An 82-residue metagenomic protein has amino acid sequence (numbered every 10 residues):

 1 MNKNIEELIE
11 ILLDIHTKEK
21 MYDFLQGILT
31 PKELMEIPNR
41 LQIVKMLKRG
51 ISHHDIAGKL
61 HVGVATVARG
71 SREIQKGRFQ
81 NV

Functional and structural regions predicted by a protein language model:
M1-L13: General nucleic-acid-binding
E19-N39: Short, Lys/Arg-enriched anionic-surface-contact patches
E36-I51: Short, amphipathic alpha-helical "recognition" segments used to contact nucleic acids or chromatin
D55-L60: Short alpha-helical "recognition helix" segments of helix-turn-helix
V67-A68: Helix-turn-helix DNA-binding helix
S71: DNA major-groove recognition helix of helix-turn-helix
R78-V82: Short Lys/Arg-enriched helix C-cap and helix-to-coil transition segments that create basic nucleic-acid-contact patches
